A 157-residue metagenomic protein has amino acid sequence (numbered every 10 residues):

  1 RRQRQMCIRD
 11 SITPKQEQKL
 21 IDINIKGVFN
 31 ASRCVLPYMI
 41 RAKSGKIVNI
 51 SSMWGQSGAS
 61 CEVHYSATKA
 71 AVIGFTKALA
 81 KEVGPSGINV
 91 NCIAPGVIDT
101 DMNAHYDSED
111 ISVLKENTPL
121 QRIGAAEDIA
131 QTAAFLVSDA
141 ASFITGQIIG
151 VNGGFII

Functional and structural regions predicted by a protein language model:
R1-I8: Short, small-residue-biased leader/transition segments that mark boundaries at the very start of proteins
R9, T13-I21, N103, L114: Substrate-binding pocket helix/loop in short-chain dehydrogenase/reductase
I12, G58-S66, A78, Y106: Active-site loop-to-helix junction immediately N-terminal to the catalytic Tyr of the SDR YXXXK motif in Rossmann-fold
S32, T68, T76: Active-site helix of classical SDR
P37, K81-P85, S142: Alpha-helical segment proximal to the catalytic Tyr-Lys
S52: Residue(s) in the substrate-gating loop at a strand-loop-helix junction that position the organic substrate next
C92, L114-A140, I144, V151-G153: C-terminal helical subdomain
